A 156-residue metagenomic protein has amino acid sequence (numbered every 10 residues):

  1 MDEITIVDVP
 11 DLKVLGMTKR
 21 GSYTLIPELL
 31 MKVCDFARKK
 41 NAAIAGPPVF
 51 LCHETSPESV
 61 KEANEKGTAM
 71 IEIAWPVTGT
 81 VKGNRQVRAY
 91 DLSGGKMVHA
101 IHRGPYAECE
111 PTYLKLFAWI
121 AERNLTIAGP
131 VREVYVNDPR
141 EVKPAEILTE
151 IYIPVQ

Functional and structural regions predicted by a protein language model:
M1-Q156: A solvent-exposed interaction/effector surface
